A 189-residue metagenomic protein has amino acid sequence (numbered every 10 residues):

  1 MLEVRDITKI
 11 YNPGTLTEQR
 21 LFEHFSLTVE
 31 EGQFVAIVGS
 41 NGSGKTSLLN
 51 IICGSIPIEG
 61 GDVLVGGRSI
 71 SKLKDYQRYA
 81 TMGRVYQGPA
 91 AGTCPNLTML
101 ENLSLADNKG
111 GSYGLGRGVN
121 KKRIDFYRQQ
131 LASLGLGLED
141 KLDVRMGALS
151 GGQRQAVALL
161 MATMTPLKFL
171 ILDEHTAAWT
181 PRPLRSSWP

Functional and structural regions predicted by a protein language model:
M1-V4, I10-H24, K74: A short, flexible loop at the N-terminus of ABC-type nucleotide-binding domains that lies
T15, S69-G83, A91, Y113-G116 (+1 more regions): ABC ATPase NBD coupling module
V38-S40: The feature captures the beta-strand-to-loop junction immediately N-terminal to the Walker
C53: Helix-to-loop junction immediately C-terminal to a conserved catalytic motif
G61-S69: Conserved ABC transporter NBD signature motif
G88, N96-S112: Q-loop/switch helix immediately C-terminal to the Walker
A162-K168: A short, proline-enriched helix->beta-strand linker immediately N-terminal to the Walker B motif in ABC-type P-loop
E174-H175: Walker B catalytic motif
